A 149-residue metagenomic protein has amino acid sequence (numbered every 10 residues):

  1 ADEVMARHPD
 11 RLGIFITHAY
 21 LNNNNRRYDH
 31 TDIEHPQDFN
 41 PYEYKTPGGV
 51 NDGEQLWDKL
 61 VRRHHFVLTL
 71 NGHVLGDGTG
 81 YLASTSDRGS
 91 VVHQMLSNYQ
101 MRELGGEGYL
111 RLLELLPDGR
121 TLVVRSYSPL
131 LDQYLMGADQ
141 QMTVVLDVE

Functional and structural regions predicted by a protein language model:
A1-G48: Metal-dependent phosphoester/phosphodiester hydrolase catalytic core
D2-E3, L82-S84, Y127: Composition- and surface-driven signal marking solvent-exposed, interaction-prone regions in large proteins
F15, Q94-S97, L122-V124, V144: Generic structural hydrophobic/aromatic packing signal, biased to beta-strands
T17-Y20, G72-V74, Y127: Short, well-ordered beta-to-alpha junction loops that form the rim of enzyme active sites and present histidine/acidic
N22-N23, G78, E103, L131-Q133: Flexible, glycine-rich phosphate/dinucleotide-binding loops and adjacent beta-alpha linkers at cofactor/substrate
N25-H30, Y81-A83, E107, M136-A138: Short aromatic-enriched loop/helix-cap "lid" or pocket-rim segments at secondary-structure transitions that line
P36-D118: Conserved beta-sheet core of the metallophosphoesterase superfamily
L104-E107, R111-E149: A short C-terminal boundary segment appended to hydrolase-like catalytic domains
